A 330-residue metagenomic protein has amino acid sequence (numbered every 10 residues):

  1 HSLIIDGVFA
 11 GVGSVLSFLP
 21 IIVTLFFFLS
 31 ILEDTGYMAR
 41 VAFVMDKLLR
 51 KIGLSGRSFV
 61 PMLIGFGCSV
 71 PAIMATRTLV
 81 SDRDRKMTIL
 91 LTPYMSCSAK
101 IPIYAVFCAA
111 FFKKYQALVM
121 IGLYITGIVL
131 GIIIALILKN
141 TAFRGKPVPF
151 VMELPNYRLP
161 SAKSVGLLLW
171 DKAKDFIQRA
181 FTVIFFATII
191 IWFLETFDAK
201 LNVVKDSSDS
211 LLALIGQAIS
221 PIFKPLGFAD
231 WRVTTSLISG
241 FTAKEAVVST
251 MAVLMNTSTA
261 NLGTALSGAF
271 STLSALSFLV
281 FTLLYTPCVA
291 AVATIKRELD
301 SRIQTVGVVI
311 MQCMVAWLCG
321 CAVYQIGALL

Functional and structural regions predicted by a protein language model:
H1-I31, L118-V233, L237, V306-L330: Selected transmembrane alpha-helices and immediately adjacent juxtamembrane segments of polytopic inner-membrane
H1-V8, V12, I52, I73-R85 (+1 more regions): Extended, low-charge hydrophobic alpha-helical regions
I21-L29, D34, M38-A42, S69-T76 (+9 more regions): Alpha-helical transmembrane segments of polytopic integral membrane proteins, especially the permease/helical cores
L32-K51, A75-T92, K139-Y157, A293-T305: Juxtamembrane helix-loop transition segments at the membrane interface in multi-pass membrane proteins
Y37-A42, S55-R57, D84-M87, K114-I125 (+4 more regions): Membrane-water interface of transmembrane alpha-helices in multipass transporters/channels
A39-S69, R144-L168, L212-L214, N256-T257: Juxtamembrane inter-helical linkers in multi-pass membrane proteins
P71-P149, A252: Conserved phosphate-handling catalytic cores of large alpha/beta enzymes
S98-I121, A290-S301, A322-L330: Transmembrane helix-loop junctions at the membrane interface of multipass transporters and ion channels
